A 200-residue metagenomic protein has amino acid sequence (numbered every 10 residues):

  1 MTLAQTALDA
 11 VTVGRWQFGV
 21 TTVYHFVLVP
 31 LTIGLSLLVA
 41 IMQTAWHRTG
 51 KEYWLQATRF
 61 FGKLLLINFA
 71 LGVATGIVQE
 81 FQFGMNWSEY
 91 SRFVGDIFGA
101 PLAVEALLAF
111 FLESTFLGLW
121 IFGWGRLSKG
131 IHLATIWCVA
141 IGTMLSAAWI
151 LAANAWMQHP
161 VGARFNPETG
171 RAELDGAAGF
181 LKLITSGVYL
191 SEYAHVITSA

Functional and structural regions predicted by a protein language model:
M1-A200: Polytopic transmembrane helical bundles with strong interfacial aromatic enrichment
